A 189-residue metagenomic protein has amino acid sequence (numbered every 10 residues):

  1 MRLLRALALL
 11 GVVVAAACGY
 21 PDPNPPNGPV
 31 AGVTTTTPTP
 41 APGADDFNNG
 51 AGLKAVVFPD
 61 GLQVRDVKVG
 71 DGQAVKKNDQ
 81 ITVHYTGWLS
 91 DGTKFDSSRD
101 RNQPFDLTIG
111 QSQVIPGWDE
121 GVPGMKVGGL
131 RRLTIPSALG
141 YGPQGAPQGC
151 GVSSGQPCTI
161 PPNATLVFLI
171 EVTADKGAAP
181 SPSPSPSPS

Functional and structural regions predicted by a protein language model:
R2-S189: Cross-family detector of peptidyl-prolyl cis-trans isomerase
